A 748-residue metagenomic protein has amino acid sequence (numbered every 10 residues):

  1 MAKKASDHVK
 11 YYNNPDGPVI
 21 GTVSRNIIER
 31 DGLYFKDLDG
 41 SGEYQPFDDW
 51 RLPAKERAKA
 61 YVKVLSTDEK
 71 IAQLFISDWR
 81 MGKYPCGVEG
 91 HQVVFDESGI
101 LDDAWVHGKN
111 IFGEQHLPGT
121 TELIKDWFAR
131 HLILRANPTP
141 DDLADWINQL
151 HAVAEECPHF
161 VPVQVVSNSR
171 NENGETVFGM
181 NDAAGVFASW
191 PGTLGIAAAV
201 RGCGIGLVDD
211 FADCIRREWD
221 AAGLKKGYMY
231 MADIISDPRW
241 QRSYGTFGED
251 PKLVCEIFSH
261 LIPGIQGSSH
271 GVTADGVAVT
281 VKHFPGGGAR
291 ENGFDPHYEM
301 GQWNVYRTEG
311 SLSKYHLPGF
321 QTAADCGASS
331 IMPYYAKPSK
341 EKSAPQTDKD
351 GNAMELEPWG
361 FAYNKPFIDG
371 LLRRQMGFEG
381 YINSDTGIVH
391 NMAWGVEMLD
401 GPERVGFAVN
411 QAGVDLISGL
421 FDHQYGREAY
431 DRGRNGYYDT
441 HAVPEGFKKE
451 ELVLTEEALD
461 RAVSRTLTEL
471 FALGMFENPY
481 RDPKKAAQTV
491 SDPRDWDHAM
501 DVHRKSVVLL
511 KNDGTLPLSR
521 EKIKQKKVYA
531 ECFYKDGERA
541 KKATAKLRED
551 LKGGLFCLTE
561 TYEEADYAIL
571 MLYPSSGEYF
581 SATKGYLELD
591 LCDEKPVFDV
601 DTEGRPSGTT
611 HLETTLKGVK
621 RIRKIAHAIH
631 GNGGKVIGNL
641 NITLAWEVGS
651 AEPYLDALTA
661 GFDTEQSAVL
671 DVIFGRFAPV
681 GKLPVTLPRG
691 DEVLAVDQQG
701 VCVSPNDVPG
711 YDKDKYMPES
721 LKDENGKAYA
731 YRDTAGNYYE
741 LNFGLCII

Functional and structural regions predicted by a protein language model:
M1-I748: Glycoside hydrolase catalytic-domain context in secreted enzymes
